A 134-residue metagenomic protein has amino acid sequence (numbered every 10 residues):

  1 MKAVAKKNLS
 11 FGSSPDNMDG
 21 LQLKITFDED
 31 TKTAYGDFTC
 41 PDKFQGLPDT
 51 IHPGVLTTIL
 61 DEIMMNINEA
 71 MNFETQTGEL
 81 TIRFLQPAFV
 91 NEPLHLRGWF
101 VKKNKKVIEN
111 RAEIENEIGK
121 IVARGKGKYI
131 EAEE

Functional and structural regions predicted by a protein language model:
M1-D42: Non-catalytic linker/capping segments at the edges of enzyme domains
M1-V4, A88-V90, W99-E134: HotDog/MaoC-like acyl-thioester-processing domains
L21, C40-L47, K103, I118: Glycine-rich, flexible loop/turn motifs
L21, K32, Q76-G78, L94 (+2 more regions): Hydrophobic core residues within well-ordered beta-strands of beta-rich domains
Y35, C40-T58: A conserved, well-ordered hydrophobic junction motif at loop->secondary-structure transitions
Y35-D37, R97, R111: Beta-strand residues in well-ordered beta-sheet regions across diverse protein folds
F38-C40, F84, E131: Hydrophobic residues in beta-strands and at strand termini
E62-H95, F100, K126: Hydrophobic beta-strand-centered segment that forms part of the acyl-chain substrate-binding groove
